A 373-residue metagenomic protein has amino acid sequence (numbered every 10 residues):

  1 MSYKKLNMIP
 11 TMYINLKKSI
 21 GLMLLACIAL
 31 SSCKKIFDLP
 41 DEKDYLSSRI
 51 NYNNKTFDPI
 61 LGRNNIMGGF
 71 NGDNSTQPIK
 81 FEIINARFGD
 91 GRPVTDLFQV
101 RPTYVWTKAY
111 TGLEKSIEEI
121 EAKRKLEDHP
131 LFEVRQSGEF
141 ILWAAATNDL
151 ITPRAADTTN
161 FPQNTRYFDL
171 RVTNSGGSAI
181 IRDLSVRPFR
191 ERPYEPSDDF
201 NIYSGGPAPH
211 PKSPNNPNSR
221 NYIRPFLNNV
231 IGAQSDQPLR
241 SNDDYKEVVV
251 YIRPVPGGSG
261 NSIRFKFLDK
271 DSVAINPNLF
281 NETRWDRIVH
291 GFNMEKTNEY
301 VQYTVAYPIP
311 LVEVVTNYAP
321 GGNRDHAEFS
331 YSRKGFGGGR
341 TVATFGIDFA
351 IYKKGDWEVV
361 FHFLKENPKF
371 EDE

Functional and structural regions predicted by a protein language model:
M1-L16: N-terminal secretory signal peptides that target proteins for export/translocation
A29-S32: C-terminal motif of bacterial Sec signal peptides marking the signal peptidase cleavage site
K34-E139, P193-P217, K354, E366-E373: Acidic/polar, low-complexity intrinsically disordered N-terminal segments immediately downstream of a Sec signal
K125-F161: Strand-loop-strand motifs at the edges of beta-sheets in extracellular beta-sandwich domains
T165-G176: A short beta-strand micro-motif common to beta-rich folds, especially ectodomain repeats
G176-R182: Short, exposed coil/turn segments at beta-strand boundaries within extracellular/luminal domains
S185-E191: Short beta-strand edge segments in extracellular beta-sheet folds
N201-E373: Ser/Thr/Gly/Pro-rich, low-complexity flexible regions
